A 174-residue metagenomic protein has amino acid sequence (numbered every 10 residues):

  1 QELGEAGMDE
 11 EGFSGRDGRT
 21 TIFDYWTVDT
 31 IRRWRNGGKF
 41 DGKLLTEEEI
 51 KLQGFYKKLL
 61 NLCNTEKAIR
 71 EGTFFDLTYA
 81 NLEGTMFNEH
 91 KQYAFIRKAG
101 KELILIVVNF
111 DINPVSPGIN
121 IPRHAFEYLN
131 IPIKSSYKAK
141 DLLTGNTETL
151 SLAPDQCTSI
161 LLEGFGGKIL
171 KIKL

Functional and structural regions predicted by a protein language model:
Q1-Y137, G164: Loop/helix patches that line or flank the sugar-binding groove of alpha-linked glycan CAZymes
I96, K140, K171-K173: Residue-level detector of conserved, well-ordered beta-strand and adjacent loop positions that form binding/recognition
S135-D155: Solvent-exposed beta-strand/loop surfaces of large extracellular or lumenal domains
T149-L174: C-terminal beta-strand-rich structural cap/linker in extracellular carbohydrate-active enzymes
